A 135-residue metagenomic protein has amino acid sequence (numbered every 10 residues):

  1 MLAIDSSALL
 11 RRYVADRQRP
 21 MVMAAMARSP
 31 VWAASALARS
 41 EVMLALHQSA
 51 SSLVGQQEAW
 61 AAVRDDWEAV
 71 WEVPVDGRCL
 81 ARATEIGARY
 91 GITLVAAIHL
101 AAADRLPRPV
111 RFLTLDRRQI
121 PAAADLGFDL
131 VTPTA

Functional and structural regions predicted by a protein language model:
M1, R39, L100-A135: Acidic, PIN/NYN-like endoribonuclease modules and their adjacent C-terminal/linker elements
M1-L37, S49-A61, F128: Short, well-structured N-terminal submotif of metal-dependent ribonuclease cores
I4, A33-A34, P74, L94-A97 (+1 more regions): Short beta-strand scaffold positions
S29-W32, E68-W71, P107-R111: Short active-site oxyanion
A61-Y90, A97-A101: Acidic catalytic patch
